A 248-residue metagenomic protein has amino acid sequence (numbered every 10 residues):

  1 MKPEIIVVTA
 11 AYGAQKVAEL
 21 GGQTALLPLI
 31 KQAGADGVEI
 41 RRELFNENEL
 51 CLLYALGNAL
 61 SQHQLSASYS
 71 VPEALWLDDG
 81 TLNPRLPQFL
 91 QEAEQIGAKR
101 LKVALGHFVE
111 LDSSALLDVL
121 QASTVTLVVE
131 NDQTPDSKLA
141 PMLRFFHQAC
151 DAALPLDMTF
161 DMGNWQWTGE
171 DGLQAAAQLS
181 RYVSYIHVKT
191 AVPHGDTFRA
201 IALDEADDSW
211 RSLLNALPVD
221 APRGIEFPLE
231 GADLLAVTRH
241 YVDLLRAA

Functional and structural regions predicted by a protein language model:
M1-A11, Q15-G34, P87, G97 (+2 more regions): Histidine-acidic metal/acid-base catalytic patches
M1-P87, E94: N-terminal pre-domain/capping segments
T9-A14, R41-F45, S70-W76, G106-F108 (+4 more regions): Active-site beta-loop-alpha junctions enriched in small/polar residues
V38-E39, L101-V103, L127, I186 (+1 more regions): Hydrophobic residues within beta-strands of alpha/beta enzymes
E47, L77, E110, Q174-A176: Alpha-helix termini
L50-L53, G80-L82, S113-L116, A140-M142 (+2 more regions): Short secondary-structure transition/capping segments
L56-A67, V119-T126, V219-D220, L235-A248: Short, electropositive alpha-helical surface patch
A59-A67, L75-M158, W167: Active-site acidic/histidine proton-transfer and metal-coordination neighborhood in alpha/beta enzyme cores
